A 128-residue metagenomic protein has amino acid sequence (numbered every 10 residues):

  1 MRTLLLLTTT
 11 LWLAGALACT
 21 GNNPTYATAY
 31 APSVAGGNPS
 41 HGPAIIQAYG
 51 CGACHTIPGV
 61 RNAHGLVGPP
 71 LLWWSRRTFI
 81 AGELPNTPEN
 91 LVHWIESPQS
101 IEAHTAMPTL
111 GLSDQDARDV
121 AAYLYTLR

Functional and structural regions predicted by a protein language model:
M1-T8: Bacterial N-terminal signal peptides that target proteins for export
G15-A18: C-terminal motif of bacterial Sec signal peptides marking the signal peptidase cleavage site
G21-Q47: Electrostatic cytochrome c docking/interface patches
N22, I57-P58: Cys/His-rich metal-chelating microdomains
T25, V60-R61: Short, non-ligating residues that shape and space the ligands of small metal-coordination modules and catalytic
G36, A44, N62-R128: Extracytoplasmic electron-transfer domains, predominantly the class I c-type cytochrome c fold
C51-C54: Short cysteine clusters
